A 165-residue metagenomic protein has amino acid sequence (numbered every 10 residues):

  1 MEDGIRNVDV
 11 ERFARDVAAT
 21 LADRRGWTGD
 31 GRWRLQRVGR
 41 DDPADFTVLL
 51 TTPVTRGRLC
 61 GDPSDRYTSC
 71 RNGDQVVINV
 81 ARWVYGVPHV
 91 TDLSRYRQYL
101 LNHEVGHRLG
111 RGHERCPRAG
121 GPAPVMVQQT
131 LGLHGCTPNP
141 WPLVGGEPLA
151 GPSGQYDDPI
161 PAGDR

Functional and structural regions predicted by a protein language model:
M1-N7: Acidic/histidine-rich, surface-exposed loop or edge segments in extracytoplasmic proteins
E11-Y96: Metzincin-family zinc-dependent endopeptidase catalytic domain
A19-T28, R108, G112, Q129-G132: Structured segments of extracytoplasmic/periplasmic soluble domains in secreted or envelope-associated proteins
D65-R66, V76, W83-V87, R115-R165: Metalloprotease/metallohydrolase-associated module, dominated by Zn2+-dependent proteases
S94-G112: Active-site recognition of the HExxH zinc-binding catalytic motif
